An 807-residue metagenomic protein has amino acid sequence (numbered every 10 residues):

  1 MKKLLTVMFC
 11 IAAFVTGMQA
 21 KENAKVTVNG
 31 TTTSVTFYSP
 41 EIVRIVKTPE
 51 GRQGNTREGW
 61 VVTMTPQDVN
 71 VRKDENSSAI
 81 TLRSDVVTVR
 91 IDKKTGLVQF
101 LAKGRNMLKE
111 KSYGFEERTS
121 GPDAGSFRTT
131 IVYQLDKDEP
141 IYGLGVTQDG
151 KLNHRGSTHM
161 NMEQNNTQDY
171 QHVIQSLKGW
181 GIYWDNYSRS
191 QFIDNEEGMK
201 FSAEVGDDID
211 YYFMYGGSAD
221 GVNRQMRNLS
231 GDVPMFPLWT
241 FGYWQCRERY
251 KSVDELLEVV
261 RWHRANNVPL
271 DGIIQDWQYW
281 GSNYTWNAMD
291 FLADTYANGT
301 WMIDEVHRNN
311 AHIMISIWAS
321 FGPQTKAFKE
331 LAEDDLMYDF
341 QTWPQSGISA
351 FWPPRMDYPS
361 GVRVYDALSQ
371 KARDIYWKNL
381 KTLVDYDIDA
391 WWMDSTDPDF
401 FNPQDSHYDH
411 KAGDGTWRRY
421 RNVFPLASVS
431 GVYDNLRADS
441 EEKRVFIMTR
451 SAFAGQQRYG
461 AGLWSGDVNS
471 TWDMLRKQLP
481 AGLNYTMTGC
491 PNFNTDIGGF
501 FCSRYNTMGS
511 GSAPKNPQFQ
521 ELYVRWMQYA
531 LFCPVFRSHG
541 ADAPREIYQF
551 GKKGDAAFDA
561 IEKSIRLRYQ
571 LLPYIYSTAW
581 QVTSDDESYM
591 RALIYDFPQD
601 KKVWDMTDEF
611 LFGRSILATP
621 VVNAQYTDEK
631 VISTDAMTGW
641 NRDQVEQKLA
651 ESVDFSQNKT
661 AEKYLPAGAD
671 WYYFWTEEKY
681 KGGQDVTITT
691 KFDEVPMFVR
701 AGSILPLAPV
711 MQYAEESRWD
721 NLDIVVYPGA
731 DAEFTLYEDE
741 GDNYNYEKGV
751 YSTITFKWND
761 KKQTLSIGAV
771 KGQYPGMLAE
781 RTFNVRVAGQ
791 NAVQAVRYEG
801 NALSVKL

Functional and structural regions predicted by a protein language model:
M1-N23: Bacterial Sec-dependent N-terminal signal peptides
V35, I45, L82, V86 (+2 more regions): Short, well-ordered beta-strand segments enriched in hydrophobic/aromatic residues
V35, V173, H263, V306 (+3 more regions): Conserved, mostly hydrophobic/aromatic
T36-L82, R118-S120: A low-complexity, Ser/Thr/Gly/Pro-enriched, surface-exposed linker/loop concept that marks segments flanking
E75-P237, R247-E248, V253-D254, V260-A265 (+4 more regions): Catalytic and substrate-binding clefts that recognize carbohydrates or anionic sugar/phosphate headgroups
E258-Q278: Catalytic domains of carbohydrate-active enzymes, especially glycoside hydrolases
D271-I561, D596-P598, M606: Aromatic- and carboxylate-enriched substrate-binding clefts and catalytic-loop regions of carbohydrate-active enzymes
D434-R437, E442-V445, A452-L463, Y485-T495 (+4 more regions): Catalytic core of carbohydrate-active enzymes
